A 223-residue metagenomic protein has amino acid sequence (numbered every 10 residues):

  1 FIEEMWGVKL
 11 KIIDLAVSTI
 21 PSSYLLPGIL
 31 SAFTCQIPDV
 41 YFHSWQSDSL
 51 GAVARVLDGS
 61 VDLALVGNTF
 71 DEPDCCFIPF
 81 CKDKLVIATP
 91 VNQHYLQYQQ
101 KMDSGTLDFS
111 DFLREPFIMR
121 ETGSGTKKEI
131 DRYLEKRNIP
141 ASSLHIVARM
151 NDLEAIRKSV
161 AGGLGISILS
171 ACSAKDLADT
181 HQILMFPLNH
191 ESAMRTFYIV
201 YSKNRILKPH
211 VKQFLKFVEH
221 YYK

Functional and structural regions predicted by a protein language model:
F1-W6, F214, V218: Alpha-helical linker/hinge and terminal dimerization helices associated with HTH transcriptional regulators
E3-I13, G105, D111-E115: Immediate post-signal peptide segment of exported/extracytoplasmic ligand-binding proteins
L10-P73: Central regulatory/effector-binding core of bacterial HTH transcription factors
I12-A16, A64, A88, I118 (+2 more regions): Short, well-ordered beta-strand segments
L25, L184-K223: A late-sequence structural motif
D48-V53, L57-V61, V66-G67, E129-L184: Hydrophobic hinge/microswitch elements
C76-V86, S104, H145, D179-A193: Short beta-strand->loop
L96-Q99, D103-F109, E115-N138, L207-K208 (+1 more regions): Secondary-structure junction motif
